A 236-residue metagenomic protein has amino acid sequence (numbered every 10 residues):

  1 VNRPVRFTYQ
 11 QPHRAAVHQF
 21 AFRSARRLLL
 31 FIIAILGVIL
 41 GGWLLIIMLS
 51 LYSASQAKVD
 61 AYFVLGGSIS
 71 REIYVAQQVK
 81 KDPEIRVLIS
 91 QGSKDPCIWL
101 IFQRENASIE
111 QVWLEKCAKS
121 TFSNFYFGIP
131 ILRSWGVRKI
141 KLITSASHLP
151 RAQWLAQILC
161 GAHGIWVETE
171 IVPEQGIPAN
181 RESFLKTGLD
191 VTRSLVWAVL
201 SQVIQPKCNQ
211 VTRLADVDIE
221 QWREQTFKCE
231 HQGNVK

Functional and structural regions predicted by a protein language model:
V1-A25: N-terminal Lys/Arg-rich, disordered targeting/topogenic segments
N2-F7, G41-G188, Q232-N234: A structural signal for short, hydrophobic/glycine-enriched beta-strand patches
V17-L29, I177, R181-G188: Structural motif marking the loop-to-transmembrane transition
R27-L45: Hydrophobic membrane-insertion alpha-helices, especially the h-region of bacterial N-terminal signal peptides
I33-A34, Q78, L200: Enrichment for repetitive, rod-forming helical segments
G176-K236: Extracytoplasmic/periplasmic C-terminal soluble domains
